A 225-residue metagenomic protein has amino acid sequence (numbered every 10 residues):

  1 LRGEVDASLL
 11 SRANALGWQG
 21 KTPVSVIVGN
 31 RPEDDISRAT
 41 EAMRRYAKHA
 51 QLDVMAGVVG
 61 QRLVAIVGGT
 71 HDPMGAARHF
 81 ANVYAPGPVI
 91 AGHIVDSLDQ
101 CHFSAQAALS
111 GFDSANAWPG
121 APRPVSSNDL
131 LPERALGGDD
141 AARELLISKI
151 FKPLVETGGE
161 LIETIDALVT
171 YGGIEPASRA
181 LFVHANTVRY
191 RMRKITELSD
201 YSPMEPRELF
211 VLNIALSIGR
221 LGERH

Functional and structural regions predicted by a protein language model:
L1-H225: Cytosolic nucleotide-utilizing catalytic cores of signal-transduction proteins
